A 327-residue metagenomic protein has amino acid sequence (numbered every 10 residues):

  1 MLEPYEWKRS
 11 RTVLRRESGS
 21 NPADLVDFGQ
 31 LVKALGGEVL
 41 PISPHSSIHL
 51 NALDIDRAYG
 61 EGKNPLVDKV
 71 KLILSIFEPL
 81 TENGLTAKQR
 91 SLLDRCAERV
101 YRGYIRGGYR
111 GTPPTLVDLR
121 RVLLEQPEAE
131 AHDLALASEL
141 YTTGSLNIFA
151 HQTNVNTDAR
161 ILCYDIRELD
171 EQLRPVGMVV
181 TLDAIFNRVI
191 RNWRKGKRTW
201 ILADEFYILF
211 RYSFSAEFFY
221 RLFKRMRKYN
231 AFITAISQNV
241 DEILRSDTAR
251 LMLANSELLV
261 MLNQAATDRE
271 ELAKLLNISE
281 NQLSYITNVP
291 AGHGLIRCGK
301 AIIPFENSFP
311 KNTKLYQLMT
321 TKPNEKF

Functional and structural regions predicted by a protein language model:
N21-D27: Intrinsic-disorder-associated, low-complexity terminal segments enriched in Asp/Asn/His/Tyr and depleted of Lys/Arg
Q30-E38, I42-S46, N51-A231, L244-D247 (+2 more regions): P-loop NTPase motor domains
S237: H-loop/switch region of ABC-family ATPase nucleotide-binding domains
V240-F327: C-terminal regions of RecA-like/P-loop NTPase motor modules
